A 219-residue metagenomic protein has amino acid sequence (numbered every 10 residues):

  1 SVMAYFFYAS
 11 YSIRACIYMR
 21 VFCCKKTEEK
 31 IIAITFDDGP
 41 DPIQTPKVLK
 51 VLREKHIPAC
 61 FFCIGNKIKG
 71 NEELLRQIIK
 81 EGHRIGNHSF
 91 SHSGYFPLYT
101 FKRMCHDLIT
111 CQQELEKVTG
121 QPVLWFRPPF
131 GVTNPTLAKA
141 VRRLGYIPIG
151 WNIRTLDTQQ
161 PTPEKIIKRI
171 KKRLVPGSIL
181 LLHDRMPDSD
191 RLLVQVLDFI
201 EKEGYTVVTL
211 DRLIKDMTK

Functional and structural regions predicted by a protein language model:
S1-Y11: Transmembrane alpha-helices and immediately adjacent membrane-cytoplasm interface residues in multi-pass integral
S10-F96, T110, E114-K117, K215: Active-site beta->alpha N-cap acidic-glycine motif
F36, C63-G65, N87-S89, P128-F130 (+3 more regions): A cross-domain feature marking catalytic cores of carbohydrate-active enzymes and several ubiquitous metabolic/repair
G39-I43, F62-N71, Y95-K102, R127-T133 (+2 more regions): Acidic-and-aromatic substrate-binding clefts and catalytic sites of carbohydrate-active enzymes
K47-V48, E73-Q77, T136-A140, L192-V196: A short acidic, amphipathic alpha-helical/loop segment
L49-F62, H83-R84, F101-N134, K139 (+3 more regions): CE4/NodB-like, metal-dependent polysaccharide N-deacetylase domain that modifies extracellular/periplasmic N-acetylated
V132-N134, A138-R173, Y205-M217: His/Asp/Glu-enriched short active-site or ligand-binding loop at hydrolase and phosphoryl-transfer sites
K171-L213: Catalytic grooves of carbohydrate-active enzymes
